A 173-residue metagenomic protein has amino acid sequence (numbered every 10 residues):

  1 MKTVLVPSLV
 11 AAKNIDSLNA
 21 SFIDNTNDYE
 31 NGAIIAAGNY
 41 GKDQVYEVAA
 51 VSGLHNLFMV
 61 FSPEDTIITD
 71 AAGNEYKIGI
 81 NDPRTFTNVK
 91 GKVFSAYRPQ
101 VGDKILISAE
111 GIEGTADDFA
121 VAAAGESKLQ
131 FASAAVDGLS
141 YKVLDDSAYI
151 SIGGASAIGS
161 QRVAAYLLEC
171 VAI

Functional and structural regions predicted by a protein language model:
M1-I173: Surface-exposed, low-hydrophobicity beta-strand/loop segments enriched in small/polar/acidic residues
